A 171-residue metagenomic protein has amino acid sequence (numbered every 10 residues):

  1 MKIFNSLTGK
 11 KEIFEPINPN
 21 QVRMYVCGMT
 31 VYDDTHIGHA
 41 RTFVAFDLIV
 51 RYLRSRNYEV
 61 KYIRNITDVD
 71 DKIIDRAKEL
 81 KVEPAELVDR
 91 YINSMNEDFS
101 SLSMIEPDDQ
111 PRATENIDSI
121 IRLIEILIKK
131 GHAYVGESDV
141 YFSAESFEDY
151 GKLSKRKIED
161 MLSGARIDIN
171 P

Functional and structural regions predicted by a protein language model:
M1-P171: NTP-dependent nucleotidyl-transfer catalytic core
